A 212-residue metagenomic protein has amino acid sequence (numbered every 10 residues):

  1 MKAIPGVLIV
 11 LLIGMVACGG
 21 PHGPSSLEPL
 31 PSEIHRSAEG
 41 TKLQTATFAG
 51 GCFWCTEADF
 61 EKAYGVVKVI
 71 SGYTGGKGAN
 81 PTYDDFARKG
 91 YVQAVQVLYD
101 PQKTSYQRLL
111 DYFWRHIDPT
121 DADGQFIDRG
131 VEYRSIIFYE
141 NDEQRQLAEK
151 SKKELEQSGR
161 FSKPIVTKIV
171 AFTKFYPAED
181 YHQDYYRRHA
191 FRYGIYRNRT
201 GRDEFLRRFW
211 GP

Functional and structural regions predicted by a protein language model:
M1-P5: Positively charged n-region of N-terminal signal peptides that target proteins for export
G6-V16: Bacterial N-terminal signal peptides
C18-P212: Flexible coil/turn and secondary-structure edge motifs
